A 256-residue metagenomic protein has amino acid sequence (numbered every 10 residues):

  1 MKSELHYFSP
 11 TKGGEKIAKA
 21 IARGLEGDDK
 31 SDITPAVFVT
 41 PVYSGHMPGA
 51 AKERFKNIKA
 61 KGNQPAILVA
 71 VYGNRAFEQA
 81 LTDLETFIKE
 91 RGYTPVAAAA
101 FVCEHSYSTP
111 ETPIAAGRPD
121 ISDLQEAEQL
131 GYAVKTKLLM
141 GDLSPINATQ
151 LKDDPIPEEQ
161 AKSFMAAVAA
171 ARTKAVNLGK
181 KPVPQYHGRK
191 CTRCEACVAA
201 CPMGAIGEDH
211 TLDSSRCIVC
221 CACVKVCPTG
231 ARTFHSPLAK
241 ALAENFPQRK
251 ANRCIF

Functional and structural regions predicted by a protein language model:
M1-T40, S44-V176, H235-F256: FMN-binding flavodoxin-like domain, especially the glycine-rich phosphate-binding loop
P41, P48, P182-P184, H210: Proline-rich low-complexity regions
L68-A70, T173, K181-V183, E208-D209: A short, structure-level motif marking secondary-structure boundaries and short turns
E158-M203: Acidic, Ser/Thr-rich low-complexity intrinsically disordered segments
K180-H187, R232, R253-F256: Generic preference for hydrophobic/aromatic residues in regular secondary structure cores
Y186-H187, T192-I218, A222-A239: Iron-sulfur cluster-binding cysteine motifs and their immediate structural context in ferredoxin-like electron-transfer
